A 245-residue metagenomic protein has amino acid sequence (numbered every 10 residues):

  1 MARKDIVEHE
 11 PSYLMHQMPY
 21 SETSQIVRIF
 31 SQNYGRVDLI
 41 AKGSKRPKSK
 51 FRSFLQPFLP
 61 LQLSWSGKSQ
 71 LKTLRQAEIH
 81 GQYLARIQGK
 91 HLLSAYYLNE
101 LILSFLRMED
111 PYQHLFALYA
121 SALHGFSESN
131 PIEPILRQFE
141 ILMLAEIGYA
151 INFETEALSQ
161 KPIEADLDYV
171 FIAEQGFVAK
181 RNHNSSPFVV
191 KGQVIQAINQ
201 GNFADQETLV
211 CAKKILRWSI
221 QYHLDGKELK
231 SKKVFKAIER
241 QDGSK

Functional and structural regions predicted by a protein language model:
M1-I26, F30-K245: Non-catalytic alpha-helical scaffolds and adjoining flexible linkers that form interface surfaces for assembly
